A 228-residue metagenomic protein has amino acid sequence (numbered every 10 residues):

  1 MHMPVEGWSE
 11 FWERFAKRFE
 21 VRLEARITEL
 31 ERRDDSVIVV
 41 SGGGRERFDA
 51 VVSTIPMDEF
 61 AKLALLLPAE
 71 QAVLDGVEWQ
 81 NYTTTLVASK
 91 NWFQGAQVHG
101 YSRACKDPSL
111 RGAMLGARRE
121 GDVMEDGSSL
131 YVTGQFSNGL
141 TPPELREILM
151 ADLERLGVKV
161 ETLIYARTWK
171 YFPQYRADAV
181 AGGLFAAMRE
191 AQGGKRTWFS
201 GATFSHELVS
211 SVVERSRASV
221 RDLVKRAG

Functional and structural regions predicted by a protein language model:
M1-G42, E46-A50, T54: Helical element adjacent to the flavin cofactor pocket in flavoenzyme catalytic cores
E24, S200-G201: Short hydrophobic "strand-cap" motifs at the C-terminus of beta-strands
F48-A50, D58-W198, S205-S210, E214 (+1 more regions): C-terminal segments that line or cap access tunnels to active or ligand-binding sites in enzymes and enzyme-associated
